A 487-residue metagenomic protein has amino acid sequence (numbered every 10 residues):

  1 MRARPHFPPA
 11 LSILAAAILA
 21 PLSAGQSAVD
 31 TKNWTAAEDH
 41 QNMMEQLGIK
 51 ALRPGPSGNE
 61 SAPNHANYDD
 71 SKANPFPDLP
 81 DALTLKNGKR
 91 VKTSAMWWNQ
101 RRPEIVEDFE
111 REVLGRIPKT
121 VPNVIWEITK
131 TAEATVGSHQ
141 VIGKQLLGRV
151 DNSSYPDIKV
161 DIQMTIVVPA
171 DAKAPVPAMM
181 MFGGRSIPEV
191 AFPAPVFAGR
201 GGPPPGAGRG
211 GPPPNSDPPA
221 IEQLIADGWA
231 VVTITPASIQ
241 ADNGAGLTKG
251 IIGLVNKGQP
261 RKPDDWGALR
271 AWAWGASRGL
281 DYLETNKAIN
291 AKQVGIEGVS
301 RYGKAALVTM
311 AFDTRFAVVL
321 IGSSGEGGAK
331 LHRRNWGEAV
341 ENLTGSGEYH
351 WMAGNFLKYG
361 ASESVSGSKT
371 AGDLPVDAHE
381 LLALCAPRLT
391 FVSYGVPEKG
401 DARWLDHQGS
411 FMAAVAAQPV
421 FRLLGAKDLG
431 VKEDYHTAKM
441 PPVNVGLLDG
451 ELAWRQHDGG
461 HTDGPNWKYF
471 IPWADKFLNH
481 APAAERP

Functional and structural regions predicted by a protein language model:
G25-I117, R200-P205, R209, W473 (+1 more regions): N-terminal pre-domain segments of enzymes
S94-A95, N99-P103, L114-V176, R185: N-terminal cap/lid segment of alpha/beta-hydrolase-fold proteins
A174-A291, G325-E338: Cap/lid segment of the alpha/beta-hydrolase catalytic domain
I251, V255, V318-L381, P387 (+1 more regions): Mobile cap/lid helix-loop segments that gate and shape the active-site cleft of serine hydrolases
A288-S300: Alpha/beta-hydrolase fold nucleophile elbow
G298-T309: Glycine-rich nucleophile elbow surrounding the catalytic serine of serine-hydrolase chemistry
E348-W351, P397-E398, M412-P487: C-terminal catalytic histidine-bearing segment of alpha/beta-hydrolase fold enzymes
A386-D406, H457-G459: Conserved strand-to-loop "acid loop" that flanks and positions the catalytic carboxylate
